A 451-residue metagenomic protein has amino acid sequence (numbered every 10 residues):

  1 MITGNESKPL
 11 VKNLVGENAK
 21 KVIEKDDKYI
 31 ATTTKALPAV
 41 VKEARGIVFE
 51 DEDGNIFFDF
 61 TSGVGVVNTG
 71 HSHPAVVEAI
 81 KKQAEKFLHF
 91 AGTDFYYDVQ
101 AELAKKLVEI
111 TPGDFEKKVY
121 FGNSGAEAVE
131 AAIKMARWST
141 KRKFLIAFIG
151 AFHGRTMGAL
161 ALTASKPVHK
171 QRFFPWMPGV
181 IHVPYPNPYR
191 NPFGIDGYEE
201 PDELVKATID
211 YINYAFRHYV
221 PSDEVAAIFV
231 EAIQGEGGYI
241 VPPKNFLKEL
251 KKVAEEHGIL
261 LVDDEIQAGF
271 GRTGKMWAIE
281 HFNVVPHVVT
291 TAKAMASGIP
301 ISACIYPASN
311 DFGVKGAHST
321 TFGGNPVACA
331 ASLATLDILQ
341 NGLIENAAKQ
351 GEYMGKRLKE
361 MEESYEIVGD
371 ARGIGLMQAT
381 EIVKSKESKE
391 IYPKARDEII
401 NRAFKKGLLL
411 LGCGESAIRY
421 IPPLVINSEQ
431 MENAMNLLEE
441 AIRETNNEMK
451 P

Functional and structural regions predicted by a protein language model:
M1-P451: Conserved N-terminal phosphate-binding loop of PLP-dependent enzymes in the Aspartate aminotransferase
